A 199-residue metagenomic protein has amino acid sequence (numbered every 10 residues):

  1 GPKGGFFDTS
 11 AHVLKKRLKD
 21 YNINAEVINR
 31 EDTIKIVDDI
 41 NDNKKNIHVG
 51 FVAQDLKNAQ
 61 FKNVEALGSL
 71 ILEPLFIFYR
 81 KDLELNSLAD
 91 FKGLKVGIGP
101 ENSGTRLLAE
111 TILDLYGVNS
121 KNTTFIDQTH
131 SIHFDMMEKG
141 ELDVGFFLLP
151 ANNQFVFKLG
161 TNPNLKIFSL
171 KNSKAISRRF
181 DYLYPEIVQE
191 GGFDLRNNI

Functional and structural regions predicted by a protein language model:
G1-Y21, E73-K139: Bilobed "Venus flytrap"/periplasmic-binding protein-like clamshell domains and structurally analogous long
K3-I47: Extracytoplasmic small-molecule ligand-binding "clamshell" domains of the periplasmic binding protein/Venus flytrap
I23-N24, I40-V52, L94-V96, E138-F147 (+1 more regions): Alpha-to-beta junction loops
N29-T33, N43-K57, H130, F146-N153 (+1 more regions): Beta->alpha turn/N-cap motifs
I36-D38, N58-K62, S87, T105-L108 (+2 more regions): Extracytoplasmic/secreted cell-surface and envelope-processing proteins
K62-L70, D194-N198: A structural signal for short loop-to-beta-strand junctions that line the ligand-binding cleft of periplasmic/secreted
A66-L75, G160-P163, K171: Short Pro/Gly-enriched coil loops immediately N-terminal to beta-strands
S120-I199: Pocket-lining segment of extracytoplasmic ligand-binding domains
